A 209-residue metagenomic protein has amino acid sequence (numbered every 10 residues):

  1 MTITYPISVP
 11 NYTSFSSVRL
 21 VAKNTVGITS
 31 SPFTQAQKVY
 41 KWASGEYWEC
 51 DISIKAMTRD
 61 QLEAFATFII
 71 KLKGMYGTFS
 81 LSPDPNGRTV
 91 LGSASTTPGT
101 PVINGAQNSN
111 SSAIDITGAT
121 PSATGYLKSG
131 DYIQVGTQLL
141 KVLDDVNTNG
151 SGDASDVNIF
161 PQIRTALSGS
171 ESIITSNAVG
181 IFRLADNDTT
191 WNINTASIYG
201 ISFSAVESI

Functional and structural regions predicted by a protein language model:
M1-I209: Extracellular/virion structural assembly segments
